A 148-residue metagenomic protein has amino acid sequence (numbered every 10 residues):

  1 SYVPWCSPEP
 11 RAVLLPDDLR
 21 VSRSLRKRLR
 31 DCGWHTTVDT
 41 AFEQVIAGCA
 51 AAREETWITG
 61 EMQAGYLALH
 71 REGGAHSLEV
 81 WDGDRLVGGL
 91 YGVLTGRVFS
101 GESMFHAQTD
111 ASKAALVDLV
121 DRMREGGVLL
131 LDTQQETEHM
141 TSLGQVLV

Functional and structural regions predicted by a protein language model:
S1-V148: N-acyltransferase acceptor-side catalytic subdomain
